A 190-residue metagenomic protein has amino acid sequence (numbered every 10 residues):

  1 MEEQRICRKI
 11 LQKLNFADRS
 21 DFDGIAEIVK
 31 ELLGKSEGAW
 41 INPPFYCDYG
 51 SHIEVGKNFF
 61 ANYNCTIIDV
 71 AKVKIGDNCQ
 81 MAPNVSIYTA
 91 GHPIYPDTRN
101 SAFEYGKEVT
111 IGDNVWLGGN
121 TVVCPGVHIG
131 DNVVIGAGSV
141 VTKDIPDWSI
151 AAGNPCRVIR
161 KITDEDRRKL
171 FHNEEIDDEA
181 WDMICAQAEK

Functional and structural regions predicted by a protein language model:
M1-G38, C156-R160, D164-K190: Terminal amphipathic alpha-helical/low-complexity segments used for targeting or macromolecular assembly
F45-V55, F60-H128, N154-F171: Flexible, glycine/small-residue-enriched loop-and-beta-strand segment within the central core of proteins
P83, A137, D147: Residues that flank catalytic or metal-binding motifs in active/ligand-binding sites
W116, V134, I150-A152: Short-chain dehydrogenase/reductase
G118-D144: Beta-rich strand-turn-strand
I145-D147, A152-P155: Acidic, glycine-centered active-site loop in nucleotide-sugar glycosyltransferases
